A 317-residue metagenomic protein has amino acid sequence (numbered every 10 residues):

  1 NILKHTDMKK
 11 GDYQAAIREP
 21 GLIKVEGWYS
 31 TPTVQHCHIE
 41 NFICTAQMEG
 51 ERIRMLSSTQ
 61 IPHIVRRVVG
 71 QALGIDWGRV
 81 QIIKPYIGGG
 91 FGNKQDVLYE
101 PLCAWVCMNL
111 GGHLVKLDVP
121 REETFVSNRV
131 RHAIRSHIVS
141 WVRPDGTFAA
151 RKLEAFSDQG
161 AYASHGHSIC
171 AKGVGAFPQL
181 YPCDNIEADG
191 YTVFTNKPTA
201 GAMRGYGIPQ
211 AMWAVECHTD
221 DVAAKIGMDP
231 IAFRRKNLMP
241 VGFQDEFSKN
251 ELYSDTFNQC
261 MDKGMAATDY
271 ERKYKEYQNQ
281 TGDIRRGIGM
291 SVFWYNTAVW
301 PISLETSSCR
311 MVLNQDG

Functional and structural regions predicted by a protein language model:
N1-G317: Structural alpha/beta core scaffold segments of enzyme domains
